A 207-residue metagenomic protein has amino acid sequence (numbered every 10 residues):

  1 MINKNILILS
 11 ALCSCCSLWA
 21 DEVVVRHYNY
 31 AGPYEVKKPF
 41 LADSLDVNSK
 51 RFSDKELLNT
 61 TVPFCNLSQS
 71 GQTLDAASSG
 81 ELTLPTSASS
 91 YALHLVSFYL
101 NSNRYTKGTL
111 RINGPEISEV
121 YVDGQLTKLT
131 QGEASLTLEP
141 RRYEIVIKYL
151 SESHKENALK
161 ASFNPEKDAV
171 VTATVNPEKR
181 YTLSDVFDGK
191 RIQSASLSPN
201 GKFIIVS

Functional and structural regions predicted by a protein language model:
N5-S14: Sec-dependent N-terminal signal peptides
D21-E81, E144-L183: Accessory carbohydrate-binding/adhesion or oligomerization-edge regions at the termini of glycan-active proteins
S90-L100: Short beta-strands within extracellular/lumenal beta-sheet-rich domains
S102, T106-E119, I145: Aromatic-lined ligand-binding clefts that engage carbohydrates, nucleic acids, or primary amines
I117-K160: Beta-strand-rich ligand-recognition modules
L126-G132, A169-I192: Multi-bladed beta-propeller domains
D188-S207: Conserved beta-propeller blade repeats
